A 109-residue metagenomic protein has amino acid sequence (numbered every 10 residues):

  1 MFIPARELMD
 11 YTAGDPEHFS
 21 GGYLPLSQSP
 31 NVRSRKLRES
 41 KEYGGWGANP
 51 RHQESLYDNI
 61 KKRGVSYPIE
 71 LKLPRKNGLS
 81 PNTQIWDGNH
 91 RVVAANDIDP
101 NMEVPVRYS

Functional and structural regions predicted by a protein language model:
M1-Y23: N-terminal leader/domain-start detector
A5-T12, S66-S109: A short, basic-hydrophobic beta/loop patch
Y23-Q84, N96: Short alpha-helix boundary/capping and kink motifs at helix termini
